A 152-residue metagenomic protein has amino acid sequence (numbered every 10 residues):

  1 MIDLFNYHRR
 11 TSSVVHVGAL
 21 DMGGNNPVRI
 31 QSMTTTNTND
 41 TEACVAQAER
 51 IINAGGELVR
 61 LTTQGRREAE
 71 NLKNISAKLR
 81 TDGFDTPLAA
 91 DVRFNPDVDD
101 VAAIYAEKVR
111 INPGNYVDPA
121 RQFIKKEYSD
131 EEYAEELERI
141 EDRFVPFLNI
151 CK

Functional and structural regions predicted by a protein language model:
M1-I2, Y7-L61, R66-L88, V92-K152: Alpha/beta enzyme core
